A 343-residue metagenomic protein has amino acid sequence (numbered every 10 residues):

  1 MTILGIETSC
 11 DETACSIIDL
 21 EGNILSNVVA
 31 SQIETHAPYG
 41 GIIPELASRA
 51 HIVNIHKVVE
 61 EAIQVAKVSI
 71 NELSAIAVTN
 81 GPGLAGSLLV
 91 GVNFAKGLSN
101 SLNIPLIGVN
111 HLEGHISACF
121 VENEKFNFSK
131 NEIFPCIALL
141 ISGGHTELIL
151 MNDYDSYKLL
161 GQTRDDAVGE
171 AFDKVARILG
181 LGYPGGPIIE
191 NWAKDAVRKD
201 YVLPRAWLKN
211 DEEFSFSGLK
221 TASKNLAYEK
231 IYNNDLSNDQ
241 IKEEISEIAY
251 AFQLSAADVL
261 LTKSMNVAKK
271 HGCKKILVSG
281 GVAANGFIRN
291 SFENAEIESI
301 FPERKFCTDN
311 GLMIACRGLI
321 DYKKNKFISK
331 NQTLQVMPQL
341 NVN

Functional and structural regions predicted by a protein language model:
T2-P82, H111, H115: N-terminal beta-alpha supersecondary unit
T13-D19, A138-L140, T146-L150: Short beta-strand scaffold segments in enzyme catalytic cores
I70-N80, H271-V282, I300-P302: Short glycine-rich phosphate-binding loop at a beta-alpha junction
G108-V109, I276, F292-I314, I328: Conserved phosphate-binding/catalytic loops in two-lobed NTP-binding clefts
V109-C136, R317: Conserved phosphate-binding catalytic cores of ATP/NTP-utilizing and phosphoryl-transfer enzymes
H115-S117, E303-N343: Glycine-rich phosphate-binding/hydrolytic loop that grips phosphoryl groups
N152-V197, N225-Y228: Glycine-rich phosphate-binding loop plus the immediately following alpha-helix
N191-K275, N285-E293, I297, Y322-N325 (+1 more regions): A contiguous, well-structured pocket-lining segment that forms one wall/lid of small-molecule binding clefts in soluble
